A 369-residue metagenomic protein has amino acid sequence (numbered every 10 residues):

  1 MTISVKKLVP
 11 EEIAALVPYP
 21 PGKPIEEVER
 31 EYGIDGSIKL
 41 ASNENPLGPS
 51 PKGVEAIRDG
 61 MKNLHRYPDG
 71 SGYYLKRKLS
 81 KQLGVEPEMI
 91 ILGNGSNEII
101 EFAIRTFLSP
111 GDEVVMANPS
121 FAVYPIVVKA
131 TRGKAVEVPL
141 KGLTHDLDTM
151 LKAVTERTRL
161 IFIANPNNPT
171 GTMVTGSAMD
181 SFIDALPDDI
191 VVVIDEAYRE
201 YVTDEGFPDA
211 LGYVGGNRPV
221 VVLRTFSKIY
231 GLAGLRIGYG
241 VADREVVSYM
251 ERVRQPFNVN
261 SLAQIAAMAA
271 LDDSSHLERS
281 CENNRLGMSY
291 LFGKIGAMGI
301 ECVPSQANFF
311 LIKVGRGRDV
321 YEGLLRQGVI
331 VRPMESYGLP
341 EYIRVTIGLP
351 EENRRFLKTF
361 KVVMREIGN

Functional and structural regions predicted by a protein language model:
T2-R66: N-terminal "arm"/small-domain region of PLP-dependent enzymes with the aminotransferase-like
G36, E86-I90, P110-E113, R157 (+3 more regions): Short acidic capping loops at alpha-helix termini that bridge into adjacent secondary structure
H65-E113, T131, V314: Phosphate-binding glycine-rich loop
S71, P219-V303: PLP-dependent aminotransferase class I/II
T106-I163: PLP-dependent aminotransferase-like
L140, N284-R285, F292-Q327, I343: Conserved PLP-binding catalytic core of the aspartate aminotransferase-like
L147-R157, P169-V192, E196-S227: Active-site pre-lysine segment of PLP-dependent enzymes
R326-Q327, S336-N369: PLP-dependent enzyme catalytic core of the Aspartate aminotransferase-like
